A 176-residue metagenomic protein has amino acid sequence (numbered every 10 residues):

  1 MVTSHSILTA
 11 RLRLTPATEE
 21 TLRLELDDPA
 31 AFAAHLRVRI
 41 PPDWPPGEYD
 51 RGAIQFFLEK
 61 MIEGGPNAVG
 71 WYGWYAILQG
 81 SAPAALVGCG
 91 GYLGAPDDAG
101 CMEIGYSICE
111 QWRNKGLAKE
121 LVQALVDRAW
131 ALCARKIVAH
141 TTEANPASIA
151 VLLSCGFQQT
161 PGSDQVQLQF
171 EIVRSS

Functional and structural regions predicted by a protein language model:
M1-E103, I108-Q111, A124-R128, L132 (+2 more regions): GNAT-family acyltransferases
G116-K119: Glycine-rich acyl-CoA binding loop
A139-I149: Conserved beta-strand-loop-alpha-helix junction that forms the acyl-donor binding cleft
L152: Conserved active-site tyrosine of GNAT-family acetyltransferases
